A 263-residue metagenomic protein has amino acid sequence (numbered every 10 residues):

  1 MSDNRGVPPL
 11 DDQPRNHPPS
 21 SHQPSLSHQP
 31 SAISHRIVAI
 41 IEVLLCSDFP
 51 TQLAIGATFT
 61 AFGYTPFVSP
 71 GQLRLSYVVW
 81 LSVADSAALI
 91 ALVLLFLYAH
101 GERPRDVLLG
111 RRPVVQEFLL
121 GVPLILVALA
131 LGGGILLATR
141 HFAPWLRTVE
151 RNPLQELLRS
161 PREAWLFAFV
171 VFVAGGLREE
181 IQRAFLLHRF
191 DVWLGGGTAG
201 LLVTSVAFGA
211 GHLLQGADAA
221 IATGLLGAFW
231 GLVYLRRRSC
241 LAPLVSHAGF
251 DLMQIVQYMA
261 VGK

Functional and structural regions predicted by a protein language model:
M1-L108, V115-Q116, H141, I255-K263: N-terminal, membrane-interfacial amphipathic/helix-forming hydrophobic leader that caps and precedes the first
R36-I41, R74-S82, S86, Q116-G121 (+4 more regions): Residue-level signature of transmembrane alpha-helical entry/exit and packing/kink sites in multi-pass membrane
D48-Q52, L129-G133, H141-K263: Transmembrane helix-loop-helix hairpins at the membrane interface of multi-pass integral membrane proteins
T60-W80, G101-A174, V192: Juxtamembrane helix-loop-helix connectors linking adjacent transmembrane helices in multi-pass membrane enzymes
